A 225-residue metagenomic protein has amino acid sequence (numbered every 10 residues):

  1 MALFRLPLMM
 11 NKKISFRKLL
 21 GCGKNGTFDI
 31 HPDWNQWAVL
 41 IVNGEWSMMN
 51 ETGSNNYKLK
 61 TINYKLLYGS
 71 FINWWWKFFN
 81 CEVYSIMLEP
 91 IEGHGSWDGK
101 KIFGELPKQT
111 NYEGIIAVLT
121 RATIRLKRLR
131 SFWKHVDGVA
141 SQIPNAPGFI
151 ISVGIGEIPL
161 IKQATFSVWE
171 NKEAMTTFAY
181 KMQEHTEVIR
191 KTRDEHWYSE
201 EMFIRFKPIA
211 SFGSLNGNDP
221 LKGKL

Functional and structural regions predicted by a protein language model:
M1-Q36, E45-M49, K65-Y68, F78-A164 (+2 more regions): Short S/T/G/P-rich N-terminal loop/turn motif that feeds into the first structured element of a domain
N55-Y57, N63-Y64: Intrinsic-disorder-associated, low-complexity terminal segments enriched in Asp/Asn/His/Tyr and depleted of Lys/Arg
I72, A179, I189: Short, flexible helix/strand-to-coil boundary loops that buttress conserved ligand/catalytic motifs in alpha/beta
W75-W76, D194: Tandem-repeat/low-complexity and Cys-motif detector
H185-E187: Compact nucleic-acid interaction/catalytic patches
I189-E195: C-terminal end-helix/capping segment
